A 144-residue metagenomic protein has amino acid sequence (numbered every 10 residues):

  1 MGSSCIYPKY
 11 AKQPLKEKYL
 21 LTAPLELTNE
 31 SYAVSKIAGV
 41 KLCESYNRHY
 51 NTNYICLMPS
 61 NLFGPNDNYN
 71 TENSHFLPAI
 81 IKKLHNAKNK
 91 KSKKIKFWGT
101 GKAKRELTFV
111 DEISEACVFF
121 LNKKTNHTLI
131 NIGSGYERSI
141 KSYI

Functional and structural regions predicted by a protein language model:
C5-C56, N61-F63, D67-E72: Catalytic helix-loop patch of NAD(P)-dependent Rossmann-fold dehydrogenases
A11, I37, L62-P78, N89-K93 (+3 more regions): Glycine/proline-rich active-site loop of Rossmann-fold NAD(P)-dependent oxidoreductases
E17-A23, A79-F97, K123: A short C-terminal helix-loop "cap" of Rossmann-like NAD(P)-dependent dehydrogenase/epimerase domains
I37-E44, R48, L77-K82, S114-E115 (+1 more regions): Conserved active-site helix of classical SDR/Rossmann-fold NAD(P)-dependent CH-OH oxidoreductases
C56, L107, E137: Short aromatic/basic micro-patch
S60-L62, K96-K102: Short linear capping/connector segments at secondary-structure termini
G101-K104, G135-Y136: Short donor-sugar binding/catalytic loops of nucleotide-sugar-dependent glycosyltransferases, especially enzymes
